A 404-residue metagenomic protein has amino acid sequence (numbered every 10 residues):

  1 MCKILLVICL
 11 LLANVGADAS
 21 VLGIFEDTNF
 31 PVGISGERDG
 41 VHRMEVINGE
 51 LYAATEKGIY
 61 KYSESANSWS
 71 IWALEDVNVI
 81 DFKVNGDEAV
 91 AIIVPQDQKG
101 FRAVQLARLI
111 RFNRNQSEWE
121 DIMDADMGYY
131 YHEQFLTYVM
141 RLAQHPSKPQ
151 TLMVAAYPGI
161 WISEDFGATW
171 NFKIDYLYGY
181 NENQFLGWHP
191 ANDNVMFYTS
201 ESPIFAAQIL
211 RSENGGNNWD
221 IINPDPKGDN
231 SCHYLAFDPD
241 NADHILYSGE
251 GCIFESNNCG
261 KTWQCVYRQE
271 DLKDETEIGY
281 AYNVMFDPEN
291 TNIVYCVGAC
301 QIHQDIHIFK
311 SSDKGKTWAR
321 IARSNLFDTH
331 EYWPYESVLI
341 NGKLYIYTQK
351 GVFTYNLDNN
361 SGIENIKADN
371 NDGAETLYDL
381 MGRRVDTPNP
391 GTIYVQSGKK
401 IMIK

Functional and structural regions predicted by a protein language model:
S20-D39, Y62-V77, F112-E133, A168-G179 (+4 more regions): Trp- and S/T/G-rich repeat-edge/linker motifs of beta-rich repeat architectures
V32-G58: Beta-strand-rich domains and repeat architectures in extracellular enzymes and scaffolds, especially beta-propellers
R38-E45, D76-V84, L136-A143, Y180-W188 (+3 more regions): Repeated scaffold domains used in trafficking and secretory/extracellular systems, primarily beta-propellers
G58-Y60, P95-A103, G159-W161, E201-F205 (+3 more regions): Short glycine/acidic-enriched loop and turn motifs that connect beta-strands
K61-S63, R111-N113, P146, S163-E164 (+7 more regions): Conserved Ser/Thr-centered positions that define the repeating blades of beta-propeller domains
N325, T329-N360: Blade-level signature of beta-propeller repeat domains, shared across WD40, Kelch, NHL, RCC1 and BNR/Asp-box propellers
N356-R384: Residue-level detector of functionally pivotal "anchor" positions at catalytic/ligand-binding pockets or at interdomain
I393-K404: C-terminal tail/sorting-segment detector
